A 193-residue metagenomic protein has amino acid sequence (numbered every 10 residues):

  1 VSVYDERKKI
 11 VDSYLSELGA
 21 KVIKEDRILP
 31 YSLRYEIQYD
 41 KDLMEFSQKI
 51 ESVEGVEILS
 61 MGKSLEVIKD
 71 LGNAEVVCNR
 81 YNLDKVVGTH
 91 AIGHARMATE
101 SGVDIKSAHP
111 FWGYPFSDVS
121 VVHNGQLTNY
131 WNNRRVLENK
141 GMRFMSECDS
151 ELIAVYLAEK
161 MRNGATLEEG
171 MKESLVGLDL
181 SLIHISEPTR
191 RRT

Functional and structural regions predicted by a protein language model:
V1-L182, S186, R190: Conserved short alpha-helical segments that host acidic/polar catalytic motifs at enzyme active sites
